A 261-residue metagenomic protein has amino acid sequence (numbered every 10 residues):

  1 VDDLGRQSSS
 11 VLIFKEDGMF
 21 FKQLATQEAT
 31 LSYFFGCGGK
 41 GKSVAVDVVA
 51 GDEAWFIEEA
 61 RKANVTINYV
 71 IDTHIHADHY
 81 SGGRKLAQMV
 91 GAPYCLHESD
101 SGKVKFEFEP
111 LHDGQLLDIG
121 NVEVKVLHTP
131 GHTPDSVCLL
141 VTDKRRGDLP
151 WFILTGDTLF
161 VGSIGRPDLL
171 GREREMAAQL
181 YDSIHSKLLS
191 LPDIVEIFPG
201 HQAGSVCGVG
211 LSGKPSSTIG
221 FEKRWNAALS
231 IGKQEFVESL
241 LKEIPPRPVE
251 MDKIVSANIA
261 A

Functional and structural regions predicted by a protein language model:
D3-D17, K42-V49, I153-L154, E235 (+3 more regions): Metallo-beta-lactamase
L12-T66, L139-G156, G162: Conserved beta-strand hairpin/beta-sheet module of binuclear metal-dependent hydrolase folds, prominently
A45-V46, N68-H76, C95-E98, T129-G131 (+2 more regions): Active-site neighborhood of phospho(di)ester-bond hydrolases with catalytic His/Asp-centered motifs
D52, I75-Y80, S101-V104, P134-D135 (+2 more regions): Active-site environment of divalent metal-dependent phosphoester hydrolases
D52-C95: Active-site metal-binding motif and surrounding structural segment of the metallo-beta-lactamase
D100, F106-I164: Active-site-adjacent scaffolding segments
R146-G147, W151-F152, G162, R174-A261: Divalent-metal (often Zn2+) His-rich catalytic cores of metallo-beta-lactamase-fold enzymes
P167-R174: Short glycine-enriched, charge-decorated loop/helix-capping segments at active-site entrances that position
